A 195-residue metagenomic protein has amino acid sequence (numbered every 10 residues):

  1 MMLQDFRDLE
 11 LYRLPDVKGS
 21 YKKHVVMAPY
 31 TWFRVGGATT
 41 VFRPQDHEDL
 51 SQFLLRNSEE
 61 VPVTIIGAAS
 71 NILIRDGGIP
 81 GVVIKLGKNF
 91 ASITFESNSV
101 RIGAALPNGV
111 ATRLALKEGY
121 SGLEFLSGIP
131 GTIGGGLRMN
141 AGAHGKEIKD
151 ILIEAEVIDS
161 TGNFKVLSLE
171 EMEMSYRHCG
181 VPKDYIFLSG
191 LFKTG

Functional and structural regions predicted by a protein language model:
L3-I133: Anion-binding (especially nucleotide phosphate/pyrophosphate-binding) glycine-rich loop and adjoining beta-alpha core
V35-G36, T40-E48, L73-A91, R138-S168 (+1 more regions): Structural signature of FAD isoalloxazine-binding scaffolds in flavoprotein oxidoreductases
E118, I158, K193-G195: Change "in soluble alpha/beta enzymes" to "in soluble alpha/beta proteins
S121, I151, E170-M172: Short beta-strand or tight-loop elements that sit immediately N-terminal to catalytic metal-binding acidic residues
E171-G180: Flexible, small-/acidic-enriched active-site or ligand-binding loops
M172, G190-G195: Anionic-ligand binding region
